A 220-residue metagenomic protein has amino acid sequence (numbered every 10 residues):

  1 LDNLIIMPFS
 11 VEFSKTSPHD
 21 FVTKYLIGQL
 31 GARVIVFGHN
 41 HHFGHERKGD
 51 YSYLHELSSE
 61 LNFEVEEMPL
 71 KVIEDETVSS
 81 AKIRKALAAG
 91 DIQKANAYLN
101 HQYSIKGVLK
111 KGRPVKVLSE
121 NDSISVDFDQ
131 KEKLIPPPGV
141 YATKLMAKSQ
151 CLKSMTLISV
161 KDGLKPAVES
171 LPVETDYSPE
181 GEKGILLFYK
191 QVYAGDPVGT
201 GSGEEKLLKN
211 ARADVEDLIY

Functional and structural regions predicted by a protein language model:
L1-E60: N-terminal Rossmann-like or analogous alpha/beta NTP/dinucleotide-binding catalytic cores that position adenine
F9-V11, L70-V72, T175: Residues that form or immediately flank small-molecule/cofactor binding pockets and catalytic motifs
F13, S17, Y25, R47 (+4 more regions): Solvent-exposed, flexible loop/coil residues
T16-D20, S52, A81, Q93 (+2 more regions): Generic alpha-helical secondary structure signal
S58-S154: Glycine-rich, Lys/Arg-enriched anion-binding loops that position phosphate/diphosphate groups for phosphoryl
G112-Y220: Phosphate/ribose-recognition catalytic cores of enzymes acting on nucleotide-derived substrates
